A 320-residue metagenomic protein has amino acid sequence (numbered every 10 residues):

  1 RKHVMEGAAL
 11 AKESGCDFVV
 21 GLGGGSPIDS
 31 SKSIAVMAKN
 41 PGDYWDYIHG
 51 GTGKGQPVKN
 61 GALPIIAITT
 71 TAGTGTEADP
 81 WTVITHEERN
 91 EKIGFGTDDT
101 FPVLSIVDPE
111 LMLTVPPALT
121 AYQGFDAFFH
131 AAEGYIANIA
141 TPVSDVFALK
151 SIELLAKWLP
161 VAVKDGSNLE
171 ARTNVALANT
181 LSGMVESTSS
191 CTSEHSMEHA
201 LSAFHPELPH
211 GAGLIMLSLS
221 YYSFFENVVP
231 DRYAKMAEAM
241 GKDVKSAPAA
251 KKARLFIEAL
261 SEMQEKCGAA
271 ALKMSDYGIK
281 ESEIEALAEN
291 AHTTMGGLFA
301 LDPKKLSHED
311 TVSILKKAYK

Functional and structural regions predicted by a protein language model:
K2-P109: Glycine/threonine-rich beta-strand-loop-alpha-helix active-site module that forms ligand/phosphate-binding
A78-S189: Carboxylate- and glycine-rich phosphate/diphosphate-binding segment that chelates Mg2+/Mn2+
F128-A132, V175-G183, M197, S218 (+3 more regions): Short alpha-helical scaffolding segments that buttress acidic/His motifs in well-ordered protein cores
N138-F147, A162-N174, S189-E194, L208-A212 (+3 more regions): Flexible, glycine/charged-enriched surface loops at secondary-structure junctions
A148, R172-V175, Y233, A253 (+2 more regions): Hydrophobic packing residues in well-ordered alpha-helices of helical domains and bundles
S189-L255, S261: C-terminal catalytic subdomain
M240-K320: C-terminal charged capping/lid subdomain of soluble metabolic enzymes
